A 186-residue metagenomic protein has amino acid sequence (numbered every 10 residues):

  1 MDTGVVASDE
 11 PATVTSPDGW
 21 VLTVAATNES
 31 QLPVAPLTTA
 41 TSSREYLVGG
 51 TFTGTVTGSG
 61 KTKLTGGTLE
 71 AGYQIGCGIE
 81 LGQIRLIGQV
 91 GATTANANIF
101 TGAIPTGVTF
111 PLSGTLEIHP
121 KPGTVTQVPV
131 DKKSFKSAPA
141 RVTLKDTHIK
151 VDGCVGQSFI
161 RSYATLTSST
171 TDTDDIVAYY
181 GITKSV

Functional and structural regions predicted by a protein language model:
M1-S59, V186: Extracytoplasmic low-complexity, Pro/Thr/Ser/Ala/Gly-rich segments that lie immediately after a secretion/anchoring
D2, P17, V48, F52 (+5 more regions): Intrinsically disordered, low-complexity segments enriched in small/polar residues
A7, L22, F52-T53, T57 (+7 more regions): Polar low-complexity intrinsically disordered regions enriched in Ser/Thr and small residues
T15, E45-Y46, G50, G72 (+6 more regions): Compositionally biased, low-complexity repeat tracts
A40-G50, K63-L69, K145, G156-S158: Residues at beta-strand starts and edge strands
G54-N98, T173-V186: Exposed low-complexity, polar/acidic, P/S/T/G-rich flexible segments that act as propeptides, protease-susceptible
A95-V142: Extended, solvent-exposed segments with strong compositional bias
G123-V128, K132-V186: Extracellularly exposed regions in secreted/surface proteins, prominently low-complexity, repeat-rich
